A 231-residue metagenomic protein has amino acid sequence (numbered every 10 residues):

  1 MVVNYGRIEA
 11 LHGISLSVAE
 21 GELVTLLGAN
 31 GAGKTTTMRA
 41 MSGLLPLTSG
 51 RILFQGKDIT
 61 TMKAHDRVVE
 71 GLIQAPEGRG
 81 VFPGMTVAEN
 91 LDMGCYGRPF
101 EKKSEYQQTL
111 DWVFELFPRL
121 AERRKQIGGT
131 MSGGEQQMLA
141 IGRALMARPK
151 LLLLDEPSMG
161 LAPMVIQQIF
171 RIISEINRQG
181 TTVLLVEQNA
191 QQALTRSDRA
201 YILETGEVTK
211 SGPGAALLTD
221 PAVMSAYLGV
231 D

Functional and structural regions predicted by a protein language model:
M1-D231: Glycine-rich phosphate-binding loops of nucleotide-dependent enzymes
